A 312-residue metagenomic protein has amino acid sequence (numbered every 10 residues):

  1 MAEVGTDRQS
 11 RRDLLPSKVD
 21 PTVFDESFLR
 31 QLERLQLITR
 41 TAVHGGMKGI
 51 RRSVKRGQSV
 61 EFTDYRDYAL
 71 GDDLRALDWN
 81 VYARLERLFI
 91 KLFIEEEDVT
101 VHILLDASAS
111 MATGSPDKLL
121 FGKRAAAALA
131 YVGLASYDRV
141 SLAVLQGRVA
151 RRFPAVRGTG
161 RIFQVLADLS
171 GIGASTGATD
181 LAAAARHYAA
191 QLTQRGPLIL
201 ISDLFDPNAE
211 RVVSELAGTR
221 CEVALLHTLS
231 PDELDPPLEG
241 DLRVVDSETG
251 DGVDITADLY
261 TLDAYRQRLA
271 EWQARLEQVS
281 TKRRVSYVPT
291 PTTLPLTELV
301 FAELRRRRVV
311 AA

Functional and structural regions predicted by a protein language model:
A2-V156, H187, P197-S202, P207-N208 (+4 more regions): An amphipathic, basic-hydrophobic helix/alpha-beta surface used to engage anionic, phosphate-rich ligands or surfaces
A155-D168, L259, L304-R307: Short, electropositive alpha-helical surface patch
R161-G196, N208, L229-S230: Von Willebrand factor
A185-T193, P197-I201, N208, L226 (+1 more regions): C-terminal functional segments of enzyme domains
R211-V212, E271-Q278: A short, acidic, amphipathic alpha-helical segment used as a generic capping/interface helix at domain edges
D235-E271: SAM-dependent methyltransferase
R275-R308: Conserved, well-ordered alpha-helix/loop/beta-strand core segments that scaffold catalytic motifs
